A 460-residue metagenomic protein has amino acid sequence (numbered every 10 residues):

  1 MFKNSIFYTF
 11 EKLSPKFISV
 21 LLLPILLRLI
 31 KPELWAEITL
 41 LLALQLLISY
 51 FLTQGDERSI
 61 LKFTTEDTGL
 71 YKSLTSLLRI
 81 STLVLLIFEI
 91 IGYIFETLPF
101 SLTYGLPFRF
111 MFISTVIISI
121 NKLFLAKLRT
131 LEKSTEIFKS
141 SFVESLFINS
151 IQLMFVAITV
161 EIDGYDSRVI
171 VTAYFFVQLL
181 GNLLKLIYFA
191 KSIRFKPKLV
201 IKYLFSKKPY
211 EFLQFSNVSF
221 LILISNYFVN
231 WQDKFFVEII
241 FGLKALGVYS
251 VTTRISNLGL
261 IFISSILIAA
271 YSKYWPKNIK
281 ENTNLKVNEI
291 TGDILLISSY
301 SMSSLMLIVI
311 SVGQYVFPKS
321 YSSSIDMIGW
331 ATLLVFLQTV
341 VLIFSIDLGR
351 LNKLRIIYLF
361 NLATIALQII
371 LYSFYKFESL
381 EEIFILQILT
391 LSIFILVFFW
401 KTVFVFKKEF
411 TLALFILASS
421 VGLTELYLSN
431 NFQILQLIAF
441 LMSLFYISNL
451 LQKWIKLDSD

Functional and structural regions predicted by a protein language model:
M1-D56, S81, L85-Y93, F110-T115 (+3 more regions): Signature of the first transmembrane helix
F2, K62-T68, I117-V143, T332-A363 (+1 more regions): Membrane-interface junctions at transmembrane-helix termini in multi-pass inner-membrane proteins
N4-S19, E144, I148, I170-I193 (+4 more regions): Transmembrane helical elements of multi-pass membrane transporters/channels
L27-E37, L98, L102-L106, L131-K139 (+6 more regions): Membrane-interface helix-loop junctions in multi-pass transport and translocation proteins
Y50-T68, T252, S256-L295, S345-R350: Helix-loop junctions and terminal segments of transmembrane helices in multi-pass membrane transport/translocation
L52-T53, T75-S101, M154-I158, I263 (+2 more regions): Alpha-helical transmembrane segments of multi-pass membrane transport and lipid-handling proteins
L78-I222: Hydrophobic transmembrane helix module of multi-pass membrane transport proteins
P197, K408, L412-F415, T424-D460: Membrane-proximal transmembrane or re-entrant/amphipathic helices at the cytosolic face
